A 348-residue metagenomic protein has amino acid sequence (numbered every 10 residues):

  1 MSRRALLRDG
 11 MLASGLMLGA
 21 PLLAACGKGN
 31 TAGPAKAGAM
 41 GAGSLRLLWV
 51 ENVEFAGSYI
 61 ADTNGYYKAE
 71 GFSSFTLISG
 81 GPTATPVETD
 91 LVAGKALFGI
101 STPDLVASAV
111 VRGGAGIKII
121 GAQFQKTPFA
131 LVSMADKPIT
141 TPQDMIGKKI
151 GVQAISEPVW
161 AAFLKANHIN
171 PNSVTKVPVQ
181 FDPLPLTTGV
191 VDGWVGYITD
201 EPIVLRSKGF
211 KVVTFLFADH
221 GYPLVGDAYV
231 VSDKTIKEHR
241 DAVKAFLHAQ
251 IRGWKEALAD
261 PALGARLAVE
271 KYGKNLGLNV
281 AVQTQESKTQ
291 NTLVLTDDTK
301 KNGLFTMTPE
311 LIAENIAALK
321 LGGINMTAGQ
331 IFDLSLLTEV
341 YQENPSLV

Functional and structural regions predicted by a protein language model:
M1-M17, P21: N-terminal secretory signal peptides and thylakoid transit peptides that target proteins across membranes
M17, G33-V179, L184-T188, D192-G196 (+1 more regions): Short, glycine-/small- and polar/acidic-enriched structural segments that line small-molecule recognition paths
G27-G29: Bacterial signal peptide processing site
K137, D182-G277: Pocket-lining segment of extracytoplasmic ligand-binding domains
H239-G322: Secondary-structure end/capping motifs
P309-V348: Conserved C-terminal helix/tail region of periplasmic/extracytoplasmic solute-binding proteins
